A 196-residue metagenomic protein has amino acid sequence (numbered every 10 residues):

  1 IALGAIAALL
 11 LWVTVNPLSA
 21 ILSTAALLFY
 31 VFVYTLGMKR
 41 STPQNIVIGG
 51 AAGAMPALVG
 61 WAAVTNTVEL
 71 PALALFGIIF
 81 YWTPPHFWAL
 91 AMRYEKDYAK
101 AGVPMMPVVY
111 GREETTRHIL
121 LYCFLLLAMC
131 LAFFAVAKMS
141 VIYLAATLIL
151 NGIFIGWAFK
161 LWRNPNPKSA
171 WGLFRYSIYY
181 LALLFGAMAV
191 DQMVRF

Functional and structural regions predicted by a protein language model:
I1-L10, T83-A132, A137: Solvent-exposed interhelical
A2-A5, I48-V64, E113-E114, F174-A187: Small-residue-rich segments of transmembrane alpha-helices in multi-pass membrane proteins, especially helix faces
A2-T42, L121-R175: Transmembrane helix-loop-helix
I6-I21, P56-F80, L131-Y143, M188-F196: Helix-coil boundary and interhelical linker segments in multi-pass alpha-helical membrane proteins
V33-T42, L58-T65, P85-A89, G156-R163 (+1 more regions): Juxtamembrane membrane-interface segments at transmembrane alpha-helix termini
M38-G49, N66-A72, M92-V103, L161-W171 (+1 more regions): A cytosolic-side transmembrane-helix exit/cap motif
V47-L58, A74-T83, G102-V103, C123-L131 (+1 more regions): Juxtamembrane/interfacial segments around transmembrane helices
G50-K96, R112-H118: Functional transmembrane core segments of multi-pass inner-membrane proteins
